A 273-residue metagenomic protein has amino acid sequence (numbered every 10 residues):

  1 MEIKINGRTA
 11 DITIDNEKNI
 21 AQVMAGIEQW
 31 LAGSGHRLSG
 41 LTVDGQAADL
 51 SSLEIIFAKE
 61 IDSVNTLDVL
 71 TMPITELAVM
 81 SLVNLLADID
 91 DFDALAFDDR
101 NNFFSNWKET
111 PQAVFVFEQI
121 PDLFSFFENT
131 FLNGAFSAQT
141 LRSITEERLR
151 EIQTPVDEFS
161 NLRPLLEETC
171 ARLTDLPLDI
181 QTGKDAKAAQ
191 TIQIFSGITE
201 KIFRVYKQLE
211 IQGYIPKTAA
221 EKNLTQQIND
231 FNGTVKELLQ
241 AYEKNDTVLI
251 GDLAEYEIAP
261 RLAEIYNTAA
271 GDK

Functional and structural regions predicted by a protein language model:
M1-I3: Short structural boundary motif marking the start of a folded domain
I5-A21, Q153-V156: Short, contiguous acidic and Ser/Thr-rich linear segments
T9, R37-I55: Short acidic beta-strand-loop surface patches of small beta-rich interaction domains
E17-A32: Short amphipathic, charge-patterned alpha-helical segments
Q22, P164, Q190, L249 (+1 more regions): Short, well-structured alpha-helical interface segments that form or flank functional binding sites
A32-L38, T71-P73: Short, solvent-exposed cationic patches
D49-K201: Long amphipathic alpha-helical segments with strong coiled-coil/leucine-zipper propensity
I194-K273: Long amphipathic all-alpha helical oligomerization modules
